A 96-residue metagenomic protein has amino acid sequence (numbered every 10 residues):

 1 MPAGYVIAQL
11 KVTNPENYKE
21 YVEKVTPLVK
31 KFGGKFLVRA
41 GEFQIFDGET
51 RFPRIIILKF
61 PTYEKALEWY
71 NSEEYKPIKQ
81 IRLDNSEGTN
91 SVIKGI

Functional and structural regions predicted by a protein language model:
M1-I55, P61-N71, G95-I96: Short S/T/G/P-rich N-terminal loop/turn motif that feeds into the first structured element of a domain
L67-S91: C-terminal structural segments of small proteins and small subunits
